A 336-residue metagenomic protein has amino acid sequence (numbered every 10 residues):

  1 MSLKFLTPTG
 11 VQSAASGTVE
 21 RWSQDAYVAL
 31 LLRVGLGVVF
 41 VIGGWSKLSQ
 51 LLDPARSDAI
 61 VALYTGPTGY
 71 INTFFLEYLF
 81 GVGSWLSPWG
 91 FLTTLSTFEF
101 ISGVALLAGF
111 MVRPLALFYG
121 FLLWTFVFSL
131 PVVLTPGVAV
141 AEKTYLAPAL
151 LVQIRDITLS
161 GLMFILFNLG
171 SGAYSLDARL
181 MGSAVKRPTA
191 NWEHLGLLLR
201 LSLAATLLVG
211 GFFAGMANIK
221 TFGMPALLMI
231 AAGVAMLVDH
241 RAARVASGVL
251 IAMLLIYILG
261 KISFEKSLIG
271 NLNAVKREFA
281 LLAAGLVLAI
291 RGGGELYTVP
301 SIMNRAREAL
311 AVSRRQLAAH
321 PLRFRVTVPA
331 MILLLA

Functional and structural regions predicted by a protein language model:
S2-I101, A108-A232, L237-A336: Extended, low-polarity transmembrane helix blocks
